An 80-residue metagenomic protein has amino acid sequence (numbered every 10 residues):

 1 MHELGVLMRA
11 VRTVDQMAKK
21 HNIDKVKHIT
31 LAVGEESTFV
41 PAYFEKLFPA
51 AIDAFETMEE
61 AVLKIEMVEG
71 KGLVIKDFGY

Functional and structural regions predicted by a protein language model:
M1-Y80: Charge-rich, low-complexity N-terminal segments
